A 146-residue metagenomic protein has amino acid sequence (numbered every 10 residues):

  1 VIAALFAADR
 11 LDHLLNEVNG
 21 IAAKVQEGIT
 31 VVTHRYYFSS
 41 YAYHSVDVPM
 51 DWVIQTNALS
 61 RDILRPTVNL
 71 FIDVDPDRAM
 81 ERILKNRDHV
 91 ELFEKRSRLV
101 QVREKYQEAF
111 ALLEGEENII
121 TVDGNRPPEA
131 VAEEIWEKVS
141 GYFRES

Functional and structural regions predicted by a protein language model:
V1-Q55, S60-R61: ATP-dependent small-molecule kinase phosphotransfer cores that center on conserved nucleotide phosphate-binding segments
A4-I21, S40-H44, P66-P76, R103-L112 (+1 more regions): Hydrophobic transmembrane alpha-helix bundles
K24-E27, I63, L112-L113, E145: Alpha-helix C-cap/termination motif
G28-I29, P66, E116-I119: A generic structural signal for alpha->beta connector loops
V32, V68-L70, I120-V122: Hydrophobic/aromatic beta-strand patches that form the interior of the parallel beta-sheet core in alpha/beta enzyme
S39-K105: A glycine- and Lys/Arg-enriched "phosphate-lid" helix/loop adjacent to the NTP-binding pocket of small-molecule kinases
D77-S146: NTP-dependent small-molecule kinase module
